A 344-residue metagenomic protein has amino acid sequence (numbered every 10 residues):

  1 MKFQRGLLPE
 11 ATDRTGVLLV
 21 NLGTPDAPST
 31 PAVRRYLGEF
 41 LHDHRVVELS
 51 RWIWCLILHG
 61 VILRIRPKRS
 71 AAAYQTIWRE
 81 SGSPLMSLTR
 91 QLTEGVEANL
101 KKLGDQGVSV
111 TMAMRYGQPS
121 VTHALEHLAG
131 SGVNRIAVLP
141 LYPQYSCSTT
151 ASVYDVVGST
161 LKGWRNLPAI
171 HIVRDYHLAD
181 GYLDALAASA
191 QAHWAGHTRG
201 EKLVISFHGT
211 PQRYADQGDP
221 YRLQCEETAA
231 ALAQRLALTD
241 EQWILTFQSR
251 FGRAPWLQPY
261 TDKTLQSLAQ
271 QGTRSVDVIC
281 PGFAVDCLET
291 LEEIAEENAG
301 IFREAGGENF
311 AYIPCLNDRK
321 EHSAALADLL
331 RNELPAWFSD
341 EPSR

Functional and structural regions predicted by a protein language model:
M1-R344: Active-site-proximal alpha-helix that buttresses catalytic centers in soluble enzyme cores
